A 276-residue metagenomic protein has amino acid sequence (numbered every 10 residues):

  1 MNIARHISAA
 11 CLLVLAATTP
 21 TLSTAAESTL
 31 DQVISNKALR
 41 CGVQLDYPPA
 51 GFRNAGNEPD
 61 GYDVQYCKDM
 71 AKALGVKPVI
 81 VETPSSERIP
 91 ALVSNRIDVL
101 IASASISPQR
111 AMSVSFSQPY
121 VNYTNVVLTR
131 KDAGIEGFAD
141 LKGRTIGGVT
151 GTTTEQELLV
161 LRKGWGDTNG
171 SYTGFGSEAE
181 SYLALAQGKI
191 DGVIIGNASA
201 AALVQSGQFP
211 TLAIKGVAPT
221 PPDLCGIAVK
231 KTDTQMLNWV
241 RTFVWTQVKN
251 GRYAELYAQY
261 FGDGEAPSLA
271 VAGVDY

Functional and structural regions predicted by a protein language model:
A25-S103: Extracytoplasmic small-molecule ligand-binding "clamshell" domains of the periplasmic binding protein/Venus flytrap
L30, G61-D63, A111-Y120, I214-A218 (+1 more regions): A structural signal for short loop-to-beta-strand junctions that line the ligand-binding cleft of periplasmic/secreted
L30, T129-I146: Flexible hinge/capping segments at coil-to-helix
L45, V121-T129, Q205-V244, D263-Y276: Periplasmic-binding protein-like
V64, V79-P90, Y172-A184, P221-D223: Short helix-initiation/N-cap motifs at beta->coil->alpha
V64-A73, A139-D140, R144-T145, T150-T153 (+2 more regions): Extended ligand-binding regions for polar small-molecule ligands
C67-V76, T154-G174, V204-F209: Ligand-binding cleft/hinge of the Venus flytrap
E87-P90, A104-M112, E157-G164, A184-A186 (+2 more regions): A ligand-binding cleft/hinge motif common to bilobed small-molecule-binding domains
